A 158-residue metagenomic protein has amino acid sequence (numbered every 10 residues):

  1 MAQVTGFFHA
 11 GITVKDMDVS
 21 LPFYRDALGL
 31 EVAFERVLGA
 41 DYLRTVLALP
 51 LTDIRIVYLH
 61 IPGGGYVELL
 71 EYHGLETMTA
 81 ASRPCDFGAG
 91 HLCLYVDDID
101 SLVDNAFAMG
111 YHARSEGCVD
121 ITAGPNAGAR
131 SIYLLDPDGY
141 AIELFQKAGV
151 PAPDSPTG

Functional and structural regions predicted by a protein language model:
M1-L21, E35-L38, Y42-V46, A89-L94 (+1 more regions): N-terminal beta-strand motif that seeds the catalytic metal site of vicinal oxygen chelate
V4-G6, L51-D53, D86-G88, N126: Residue-level preference for beta-strand/loop junctions
T13-G64, S101, A127: Core segments of cupin and vicinal oxygen chelate
V14-D18, F34, I61-Y66, E71-A141: Vicinal oxygen chelate
E31, H112, V150-P151: A short hydrophobic/aromatic micro-motif that marks alpha-helical segments and, especially, helix-coil
